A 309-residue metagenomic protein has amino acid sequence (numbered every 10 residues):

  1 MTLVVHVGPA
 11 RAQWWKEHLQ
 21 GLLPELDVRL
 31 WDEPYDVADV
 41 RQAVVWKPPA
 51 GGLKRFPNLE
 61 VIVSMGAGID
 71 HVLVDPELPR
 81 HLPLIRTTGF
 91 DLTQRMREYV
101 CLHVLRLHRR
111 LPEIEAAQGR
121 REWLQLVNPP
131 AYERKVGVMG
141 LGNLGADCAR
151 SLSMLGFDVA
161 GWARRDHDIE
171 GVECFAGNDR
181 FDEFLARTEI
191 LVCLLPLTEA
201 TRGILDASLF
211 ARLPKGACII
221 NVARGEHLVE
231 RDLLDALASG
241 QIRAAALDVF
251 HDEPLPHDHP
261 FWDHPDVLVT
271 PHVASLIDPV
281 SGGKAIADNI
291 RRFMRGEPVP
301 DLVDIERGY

Functional and structural regions predicted by a protein language model:
M1-R41: N-terminal glycine-/charge-rich "phosphate-binding" loop or analogous flexible N-terminal tail
V28-D39, A50-L53, V172-R187: Short acidic low-complexity segments
R41-E115: Phosphate/diphosphate ligand-binding glycine-rich loop within oxidoreductases
K47, G66, C193-L195, V222-A223 (+1 more regions): Glycine-rich, N-terminal phosphate-binding loop of Rossmann-like dinucleotide-binding domains
H81, Y132-K135, G216: Phosphate-coordination loops involved in phosphoryl transfer and adenosine-cofactor binding
I85-Y99, L107, E113-I114, E253-Y309: C-terminal helix-to-coil terminal segments
I114-D147, C174: Glycine-rich NAD(P)-binding loop of Rossmann-like domains
R165-P260: Rossmann-like adenosine-cofactor binding region
